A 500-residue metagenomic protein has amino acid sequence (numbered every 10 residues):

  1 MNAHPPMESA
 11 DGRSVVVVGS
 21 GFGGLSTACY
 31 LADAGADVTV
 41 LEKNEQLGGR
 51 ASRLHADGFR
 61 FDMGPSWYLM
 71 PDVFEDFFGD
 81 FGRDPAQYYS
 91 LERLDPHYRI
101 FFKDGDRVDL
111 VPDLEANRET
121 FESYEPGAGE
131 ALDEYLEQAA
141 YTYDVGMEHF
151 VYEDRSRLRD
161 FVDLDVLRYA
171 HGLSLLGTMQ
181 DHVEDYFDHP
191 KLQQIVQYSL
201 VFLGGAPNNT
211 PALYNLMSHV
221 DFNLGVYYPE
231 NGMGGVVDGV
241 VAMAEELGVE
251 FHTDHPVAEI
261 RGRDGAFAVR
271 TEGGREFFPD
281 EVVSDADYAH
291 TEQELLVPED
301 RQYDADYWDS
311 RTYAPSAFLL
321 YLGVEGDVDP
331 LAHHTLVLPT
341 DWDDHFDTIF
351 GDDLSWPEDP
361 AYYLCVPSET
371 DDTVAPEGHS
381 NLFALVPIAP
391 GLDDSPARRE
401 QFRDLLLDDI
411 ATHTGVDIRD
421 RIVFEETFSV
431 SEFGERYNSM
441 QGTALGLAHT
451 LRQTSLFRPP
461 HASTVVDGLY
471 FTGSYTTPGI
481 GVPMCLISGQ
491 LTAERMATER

Functional and structural regions predicted by a protein language model:
P6-D144: N-terminal glycine-rich phosphate/pyrophosphate-binding loop and immediately adjacent elements
P65, S474-M496: A conserved FAD-binding loop/helix module that cradles the flavin
K103-N209: Rossmann-like flavin
A170-M179, F222-A242, S395-F402: Short beta-strand to alpha-helix junction loop
H189-L203, P357-C365, V416-P478: A glycine-rich dinucleotide-binding beta-alpha-beta segment and adjacent secondary-structure elements that constitute
L216-E259, A266: Helical element adjacent to the flavin cofactor pocket in flavoenzyme catalytic cores
A258-A375: Mid-domain catalytic core of redox enzymes that form a hydrophobic substrate pocket/lid adjacent to a catalytic redox
E325-G434: C-terminal segments that line or cap access tunnels to active or ligand-binding sites in enzymes and enzyme-associated
